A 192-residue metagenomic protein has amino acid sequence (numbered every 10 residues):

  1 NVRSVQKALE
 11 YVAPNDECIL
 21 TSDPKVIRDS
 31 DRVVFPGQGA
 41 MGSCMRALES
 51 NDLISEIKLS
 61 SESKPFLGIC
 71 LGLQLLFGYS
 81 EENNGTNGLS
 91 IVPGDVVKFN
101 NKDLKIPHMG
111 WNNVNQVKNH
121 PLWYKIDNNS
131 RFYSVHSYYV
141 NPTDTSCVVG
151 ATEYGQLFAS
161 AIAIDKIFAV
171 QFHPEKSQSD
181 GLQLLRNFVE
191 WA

Functional and structural regions predicted by a protein language model:
N1-P65, L71, D95-V97, D180-L182 (+1 more regions): N-terminal beta1-alpha1 cap of cysteine-dependent amidohydrolase-like domains
V5, C44-R46, L76-S80, N101 (+2 more regions): Short glycine-/acidic-enriched loop or helix-start segments at secondary-structure transitions that form or flank
C18, F66-L67, L89, V148: Hydrophobic/aromatic residues located in beta-strands of well-ordered beta-sheets within soluble catalytic
S30, S63-K64, V92, V117 (+3 more regions): Structured helix-beta-strand junction loops
C70, H136, H173: Histidine-centered divalent metal-coordination motifs
C70-L76: Glycine-rich nucleophile elbow surrounding the catalytic serine of serine-hydrolase chemistry
G78-Y154: Pocket-forming structural segment of enzyme catalytic cores
V140-A192: C-terminal and late-domain segments of enzyme folds
